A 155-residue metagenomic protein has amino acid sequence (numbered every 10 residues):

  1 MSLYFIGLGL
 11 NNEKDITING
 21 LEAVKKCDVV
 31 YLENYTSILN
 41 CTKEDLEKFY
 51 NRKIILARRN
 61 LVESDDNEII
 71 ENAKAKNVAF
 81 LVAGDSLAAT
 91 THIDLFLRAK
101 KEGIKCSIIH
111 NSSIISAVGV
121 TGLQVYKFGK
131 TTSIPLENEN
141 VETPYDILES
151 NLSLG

Functional and structural regions predicted by a protein language model:
M1-K105: Class I S-adenosyl-L-methionine
G84-G155: Class I SAM-dependent methyltransferase SAM-binding "motif I" and its flanking Rossmann-like core
